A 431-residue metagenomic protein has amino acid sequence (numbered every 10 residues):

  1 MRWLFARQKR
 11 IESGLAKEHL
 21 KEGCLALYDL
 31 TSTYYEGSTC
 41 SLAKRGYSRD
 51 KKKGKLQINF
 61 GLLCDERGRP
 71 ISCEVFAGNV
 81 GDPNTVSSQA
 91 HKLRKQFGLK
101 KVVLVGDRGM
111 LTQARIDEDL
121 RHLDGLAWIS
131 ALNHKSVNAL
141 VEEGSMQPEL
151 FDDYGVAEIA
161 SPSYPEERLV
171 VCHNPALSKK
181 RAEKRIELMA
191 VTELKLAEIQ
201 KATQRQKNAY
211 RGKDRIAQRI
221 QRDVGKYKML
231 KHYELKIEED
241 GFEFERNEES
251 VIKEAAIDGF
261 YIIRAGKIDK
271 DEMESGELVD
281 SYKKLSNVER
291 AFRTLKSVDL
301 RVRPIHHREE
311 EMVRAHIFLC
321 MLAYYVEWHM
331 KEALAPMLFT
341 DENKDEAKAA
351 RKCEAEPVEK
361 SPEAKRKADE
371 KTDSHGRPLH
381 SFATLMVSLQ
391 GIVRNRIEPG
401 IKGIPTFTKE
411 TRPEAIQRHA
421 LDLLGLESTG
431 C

Functional and structural regions predicted by a protein language model:
M1-C431: Anion-binding and metal-coordination hotspots
